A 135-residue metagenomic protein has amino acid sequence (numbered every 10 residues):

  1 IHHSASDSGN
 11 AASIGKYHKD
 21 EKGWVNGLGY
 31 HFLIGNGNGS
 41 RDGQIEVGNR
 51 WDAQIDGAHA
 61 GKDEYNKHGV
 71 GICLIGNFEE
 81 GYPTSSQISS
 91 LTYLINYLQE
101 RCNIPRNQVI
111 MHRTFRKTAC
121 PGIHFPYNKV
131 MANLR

Functional and structural regions predicted by a protein language model:
I1-A53: Short, conserved "active-site rim" segments that organize catalytic pockets and cofactor/ligand binding
I34-W51, A60, Y65-V70, L74-R135: Basic/polar, cationic surfaces and motifs that engage anionic cell-wall and phosphate/carboxylate ligands
D56: Short, surface-exposed acidic-centric catalytic microdomains
